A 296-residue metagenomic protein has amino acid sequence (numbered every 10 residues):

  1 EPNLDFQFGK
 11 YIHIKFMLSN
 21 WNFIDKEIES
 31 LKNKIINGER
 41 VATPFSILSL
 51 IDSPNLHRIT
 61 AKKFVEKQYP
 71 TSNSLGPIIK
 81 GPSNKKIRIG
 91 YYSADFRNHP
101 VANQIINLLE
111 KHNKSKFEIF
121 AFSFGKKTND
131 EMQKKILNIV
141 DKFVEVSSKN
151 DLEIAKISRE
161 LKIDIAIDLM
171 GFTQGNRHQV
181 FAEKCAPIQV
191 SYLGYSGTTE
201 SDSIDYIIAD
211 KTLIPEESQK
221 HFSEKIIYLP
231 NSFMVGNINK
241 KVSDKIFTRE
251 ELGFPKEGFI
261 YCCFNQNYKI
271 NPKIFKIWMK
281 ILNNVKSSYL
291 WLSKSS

Functional and structural regions predicted by a protein language model:
E1-G253, Q266: Alpha-helical solenoid repeat scaffolds of the TPR/TPR-like class and their adjacent stem/linker regions that mediate
N84-R88, P255-C262, S288-Y289: Charged active-site motifs of nucleotide-sugar-dependent glycosyltransferases
N98-P100, K269-N271, S293: A generic structural signal for short coil/turn motifs at secondary-structure boundaries
N103-I105, I274-W278, L290-K294: Composition- and surface-driven signal marking solvent-exposed, interaction-prone regions in large proteins
L108-S115, P272-K286: Short hydrophobic signal-anchor/transmembrane segments that target glycosyltransferases and glycosylation machinery
S115-F117, E160-I163, F259-I260, N284-L290: Short, surface-exposed connector motifs at secondary-structure boundaries
F122-T128, Y289-S296: Glycosyltransferase donor-sugar binding loop
G253-P255, N265-N267, K280, W291: C-terminal amphipathic helix plus adjacent low-complexity, charged tail appended to glycosyltransferase catalytic
